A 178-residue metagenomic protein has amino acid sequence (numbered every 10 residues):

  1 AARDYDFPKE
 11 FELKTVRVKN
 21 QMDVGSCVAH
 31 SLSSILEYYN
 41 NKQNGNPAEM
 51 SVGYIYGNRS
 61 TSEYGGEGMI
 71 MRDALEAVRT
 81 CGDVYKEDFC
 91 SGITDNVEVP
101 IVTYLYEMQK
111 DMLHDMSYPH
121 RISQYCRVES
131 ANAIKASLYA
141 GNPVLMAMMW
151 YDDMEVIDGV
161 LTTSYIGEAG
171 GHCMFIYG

Functional and structural regions predicted by a protein language model:
A1-E10: N-terminal zymogen propeptides
D6, D23, S33-E37, T61-G178: Predominantly the structural core of cysteine protease catalytic domains
L13, G53-G57, V99-T103: Hydrophobic transmembrane signal anchors and adjacent membrane-proximal interface regions, especially in viral
K14-Q21: Immediate flanking context of iron-sulfur cluster ligation sites
C27: Short cysteine clusters
H30: Redox-cofactor-proximal catalytic regions of oxidoreductases
I35-P47: Short capping motifs at secondary-structure boundaries
P47-S62, N96: Acidic helix-start/capping segments at beta-turn-to-alpha-helix junctions
